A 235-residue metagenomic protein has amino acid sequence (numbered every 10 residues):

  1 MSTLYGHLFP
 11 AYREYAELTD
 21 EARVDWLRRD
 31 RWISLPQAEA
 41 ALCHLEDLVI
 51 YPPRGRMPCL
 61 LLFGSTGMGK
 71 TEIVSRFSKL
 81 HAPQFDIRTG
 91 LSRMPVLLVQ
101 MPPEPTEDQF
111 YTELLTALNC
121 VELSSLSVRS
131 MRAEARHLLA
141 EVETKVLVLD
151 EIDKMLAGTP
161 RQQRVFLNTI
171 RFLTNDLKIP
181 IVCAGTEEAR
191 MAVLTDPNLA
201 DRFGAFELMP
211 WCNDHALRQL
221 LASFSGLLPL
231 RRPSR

Functional and structural regions predicted by a protein language model:
M1-P58: A short, basic N-terminal segment
L4-T19, R23, L42, T106-E113 (+3 more regions): Mid-core helix/loop region of P-loop NTP-binding domains shared across ATPases and GTPases
R54-R76: Walker A/P-loop nucleotide-binding motif
K79-G90, C120-E122: Post-Walker A helix-loop "phosphate-sensing" segment adjacent to the P-loop in P-loop NTPases
Q84-P102: Conserved catalytic segments around the Walker B and adjacent sensor/switch elements of P-loop NTPase domains
E151, C183-A189: A short beta-strand-to-loop transition that corresponds to the Sensor-1 phosphate-sensing loop of AAA+ P-loop ATPases
L194-P210: A short helix-turn-beta junction within AAA+ P-loop NTPase domains corresponding to the substrate/partner-engaging
M209-R235: Conserved small helical "lid"/interfacial subdomain of P-loop NTPases
